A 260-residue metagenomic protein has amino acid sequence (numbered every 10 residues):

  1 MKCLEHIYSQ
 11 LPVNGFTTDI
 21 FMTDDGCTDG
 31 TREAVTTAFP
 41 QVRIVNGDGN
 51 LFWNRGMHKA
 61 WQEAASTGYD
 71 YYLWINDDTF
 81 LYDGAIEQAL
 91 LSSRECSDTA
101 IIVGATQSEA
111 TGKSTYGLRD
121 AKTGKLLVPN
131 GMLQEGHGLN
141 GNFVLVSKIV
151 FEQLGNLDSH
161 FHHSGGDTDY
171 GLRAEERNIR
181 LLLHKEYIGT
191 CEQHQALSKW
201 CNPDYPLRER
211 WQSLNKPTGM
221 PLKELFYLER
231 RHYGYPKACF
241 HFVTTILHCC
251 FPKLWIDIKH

Functional and structural regions predicted by a protein language model:
M1-L11: Short, well-formed alpha-helical segments that are part of the catalytic scaffolds of diverse glycosyltransferases
H6, D24-E33: A conserved acidic beta->alpha catalytic loop
G47-T67: Glycine-rich, basic loop-to-helix element that forms the pyrophosphate-binding segment of sugar-nucleotide handling
Y69-F80: Short beta-strand-to-loop acidic/aromatic patch adjacent to the donor-nucleotide binding site
F80-Y116: Conserved donor NDP-sugar-binding/catalytic core segment of glycosyltransferases
T99, A196-H260: Non-catalytic, C-terminal membrane-associated alpha-helical segments of glycosyltransferases
K125-V146, S213: A recurrent flexible, glycine/aromatic-enriched loop bordering the glycosyltransferase active site that acts as
V144-V146, V150-G155, H160-Y187: A short, conserved alpha-helix in the catalytic core of glycosyltransferases
